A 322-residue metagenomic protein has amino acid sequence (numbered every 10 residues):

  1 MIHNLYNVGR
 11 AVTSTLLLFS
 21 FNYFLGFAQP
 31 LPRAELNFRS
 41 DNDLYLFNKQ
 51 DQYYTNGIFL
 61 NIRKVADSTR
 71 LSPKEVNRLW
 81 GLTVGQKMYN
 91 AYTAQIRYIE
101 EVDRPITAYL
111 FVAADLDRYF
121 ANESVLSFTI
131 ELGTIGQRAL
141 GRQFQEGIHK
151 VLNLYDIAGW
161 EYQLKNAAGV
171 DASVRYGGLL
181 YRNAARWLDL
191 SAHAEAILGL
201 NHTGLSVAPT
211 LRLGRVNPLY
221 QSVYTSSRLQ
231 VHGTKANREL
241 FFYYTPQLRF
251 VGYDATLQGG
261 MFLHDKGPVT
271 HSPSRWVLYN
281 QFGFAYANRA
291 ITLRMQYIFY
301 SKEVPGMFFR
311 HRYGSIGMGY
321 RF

Functional and structural regions predicted by a protein language model:
M1-R33, F322: Bacterial Sec-dependent N-terminal signal peptides
A28-R33, S68-E75, V223-N237: Outer-membrane beta-barrel biogenesis signature
P30-L36, V76-W80, S124-F128, A184-A192 (+5 more regions): Outer-envelope beta-barrel architecture signal
P32-S72: N-terminal ordered "arm"
L46, T93, V216-F322: Outer membrane beta-barrel transmembrane domains
N56-V65, A172-G178, L205-R215, N280-Y286 (+1 more regions): Feature captures outer-membrane beta-barrel proteins of Gram-negative bacteria and organelles
L60-A91, T134, R289-T292: Glycine- and aromatic-enriched membrane insertion/assembly motifs of diderm outer-membrane and organelle channel
G81-V231, Y253-S272, F299: Outer-membrane pore/translocation modules
